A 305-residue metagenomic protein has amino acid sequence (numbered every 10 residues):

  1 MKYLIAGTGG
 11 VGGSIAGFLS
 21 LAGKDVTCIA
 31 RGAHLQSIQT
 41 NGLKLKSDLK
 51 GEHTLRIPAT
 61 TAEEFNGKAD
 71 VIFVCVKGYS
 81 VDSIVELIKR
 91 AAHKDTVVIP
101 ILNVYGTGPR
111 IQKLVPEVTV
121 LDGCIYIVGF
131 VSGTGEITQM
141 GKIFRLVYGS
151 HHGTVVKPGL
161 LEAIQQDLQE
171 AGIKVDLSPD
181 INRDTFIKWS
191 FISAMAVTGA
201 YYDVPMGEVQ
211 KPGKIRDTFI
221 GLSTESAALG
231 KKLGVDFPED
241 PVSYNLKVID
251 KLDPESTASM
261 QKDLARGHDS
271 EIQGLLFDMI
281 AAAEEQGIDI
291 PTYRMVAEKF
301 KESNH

Functional and structural regions predicted by a protein language model:
M1-G51: NAD(P)+-binding Rossmann beta1-loop-alpha1 motif at the extreme N-terminus of oxidoreductases
E52-E136: Rossmann-like NAD(P)(H) cofactor-binding subdomain of soluble oxidoreductases
G67, N103-D184, K188: Rossmann-fold dinucleotide-binding core
G159, A163-K174, I215-P238: Flavin-binding catalytic cores
N182-Q210, K214-A227, D253: Active-site-proximal catalytic alpha-helix in oxidoreductases
I220-H305: NAD(P)-dependent Rossmann-like dehydrogenase/reductase catalytic/cofactor-binding core
